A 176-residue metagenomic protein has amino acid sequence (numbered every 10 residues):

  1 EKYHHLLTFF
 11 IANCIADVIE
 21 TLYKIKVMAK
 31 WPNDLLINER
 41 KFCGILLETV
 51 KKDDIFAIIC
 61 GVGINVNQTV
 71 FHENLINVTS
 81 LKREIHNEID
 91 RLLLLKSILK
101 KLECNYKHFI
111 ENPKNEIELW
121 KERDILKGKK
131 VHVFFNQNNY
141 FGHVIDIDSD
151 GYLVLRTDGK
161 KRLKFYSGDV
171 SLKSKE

Functional and structural regions predicted by a protein language model:
E1-K2: Short, polar/flexible loop-turn hinges at active-site or ligand-entry regions and domain interfaces
L6-V27, I37-E176: Long, positively charged amphipathic alpha-helical accessory segments at protein N-termini or as interdomain linkers
W31: A cytosolic small-molecule/anion-sensing beta-strand core signal
